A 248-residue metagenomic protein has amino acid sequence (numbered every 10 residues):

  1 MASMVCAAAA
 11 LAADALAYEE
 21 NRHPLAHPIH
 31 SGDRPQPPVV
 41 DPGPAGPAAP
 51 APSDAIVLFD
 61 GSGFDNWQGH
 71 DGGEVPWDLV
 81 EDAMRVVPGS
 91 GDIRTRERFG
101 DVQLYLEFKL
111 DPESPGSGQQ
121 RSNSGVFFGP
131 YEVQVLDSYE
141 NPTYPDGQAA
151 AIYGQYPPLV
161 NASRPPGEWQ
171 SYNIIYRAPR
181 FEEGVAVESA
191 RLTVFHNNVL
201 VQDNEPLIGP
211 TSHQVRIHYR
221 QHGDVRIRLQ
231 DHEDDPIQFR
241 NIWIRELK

Functional and structural regions predicted by a protein language model:
M1-A9: Bacterial N-terminal signal peptides
A13-K248: Carbohydrate-interacting regions of secretory-pathway proteins
